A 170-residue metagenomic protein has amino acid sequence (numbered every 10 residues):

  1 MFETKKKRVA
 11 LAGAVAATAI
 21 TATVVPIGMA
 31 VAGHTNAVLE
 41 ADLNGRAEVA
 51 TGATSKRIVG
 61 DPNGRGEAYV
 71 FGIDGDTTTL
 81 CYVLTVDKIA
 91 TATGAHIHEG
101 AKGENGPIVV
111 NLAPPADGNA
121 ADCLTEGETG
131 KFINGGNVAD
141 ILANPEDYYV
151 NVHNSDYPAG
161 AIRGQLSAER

Functional and structural regions predicted by a protein language model:
F2-A95, E99-R170: Metal-centered catalytic cores of metalloenzymes
